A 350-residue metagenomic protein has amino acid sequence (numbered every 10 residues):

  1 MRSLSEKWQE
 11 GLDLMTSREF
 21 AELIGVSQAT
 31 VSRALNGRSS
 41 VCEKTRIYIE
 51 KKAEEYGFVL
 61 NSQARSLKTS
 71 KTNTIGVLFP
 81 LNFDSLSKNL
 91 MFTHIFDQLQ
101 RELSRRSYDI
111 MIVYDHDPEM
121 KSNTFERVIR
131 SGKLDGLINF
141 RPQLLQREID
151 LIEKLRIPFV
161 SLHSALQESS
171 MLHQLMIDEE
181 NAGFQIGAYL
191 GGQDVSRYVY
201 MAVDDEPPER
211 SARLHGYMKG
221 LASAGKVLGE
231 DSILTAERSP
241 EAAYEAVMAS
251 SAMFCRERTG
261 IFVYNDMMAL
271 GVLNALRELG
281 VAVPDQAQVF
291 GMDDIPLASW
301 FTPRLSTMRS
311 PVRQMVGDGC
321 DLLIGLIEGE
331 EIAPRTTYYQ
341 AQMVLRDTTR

Functional and structural regions predicted by a protein language model:
M1-N73, R350: N-terminal helix-turn-helix DNA-binding module of bacterial transcription factors
S27, N73, L134-D135, V195-Y198 (+1 more regions): Short acidic/polar active-site loop segments enriched in Thr and Asp
V59, F140-R141, Q193, E209 (+1 more regions): Replace "coordinates the UDP/GDP/TDP-sugar" with "coordinates nucleotide-activated sugar donors
V59-T124: Amphipathic helical "hinge" segments at domain boundaries
L81-H94, I112-M120, L175-Q185, M201-M248 (+4 more regions): Hinge/beta->alpha junction and helix N-cap segments in small-molecule ligand-binding domains
K121-K133, A243-R256: Short, well-structured alpha-helical segments in soluble
F140-Q185, M267, D293-L305: Flexible loop/hinge segments that line or gate small-molecule binding clefts
M248-R350: Flexible loop/turn connectors
